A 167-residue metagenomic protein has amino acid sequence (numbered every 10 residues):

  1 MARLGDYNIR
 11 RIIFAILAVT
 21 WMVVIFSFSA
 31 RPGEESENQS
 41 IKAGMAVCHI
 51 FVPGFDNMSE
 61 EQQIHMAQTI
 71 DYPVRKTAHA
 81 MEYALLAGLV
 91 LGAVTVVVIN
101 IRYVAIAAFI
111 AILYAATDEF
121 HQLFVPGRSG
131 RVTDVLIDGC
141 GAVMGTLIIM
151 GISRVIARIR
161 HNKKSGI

Functional and structural regions predicted by a protein language model:
A2, H161-I167: Short, charged juxtamembrane terminal tails flanking transmembrane helices
A2-M81: "…centered on the first transmembrane helix and the immediately adjacent amphipathic helix/loop
R10-I12, I99-I106, R131-V132: Membrane-helix interface segments
T20-I25, V104-L123: Small-polar-interrupted transmembrane alpha-helices in polytopic inner-membrane proteins
P32-E35, A93-V97, I101, F124-R128 (+2 more regions): Membrane-interface elements of multi-pass transporters and channels
Y72-L86, V132-C140: Membrane-interface loop-to-helix entry segments
E82-V96, C140-I156: Membrane-interfacial alpha-helical segments at the cytosolic side of multi-pass membrane proteins
A115-G139: Interfacial helix-loop-helix junctions of multi-pass membrane proteins
